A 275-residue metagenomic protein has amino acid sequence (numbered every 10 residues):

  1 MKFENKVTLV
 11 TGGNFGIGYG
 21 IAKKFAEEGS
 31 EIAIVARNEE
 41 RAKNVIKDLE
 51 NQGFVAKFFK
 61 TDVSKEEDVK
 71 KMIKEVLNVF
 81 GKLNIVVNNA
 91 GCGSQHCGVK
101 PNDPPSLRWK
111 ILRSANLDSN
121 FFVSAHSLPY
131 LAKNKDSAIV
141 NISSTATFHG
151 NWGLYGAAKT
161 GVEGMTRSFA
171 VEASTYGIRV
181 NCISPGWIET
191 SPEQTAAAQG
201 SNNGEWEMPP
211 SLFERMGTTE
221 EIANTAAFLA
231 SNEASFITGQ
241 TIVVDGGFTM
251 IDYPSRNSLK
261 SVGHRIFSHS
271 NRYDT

Functional and structural regions predicted by a protein language model:
V7, G12-G16: Conserved glycine-rich cofactor-binding loop
K70, K74, G93-I111, K133 (+4 more regions): Conserved mid-core segment of classical short-chain dehydrogenase/reductases
N84, N102-F122, V140, V162 (+1 more regions): Catalytic Tyr-X3-Lys loop
G93, A227, T238-T275: Short C-terminal tail/terminal secondary-structure segment of NAD(P)H-dependent dehydrogenase/reductase domains
S124, A158, T166: Active-site helix of classical SDR
P129, V171-T175, S235: Alpha-helical segment proximal to the catalytic Tyr-Lys
S144: Residue(s) in the substrate-gating loop at a strand-loop-helix junction that position the organic substrate next
C182, N202-I237, V244-G246, N271-T275: C-terminal helical subdomain
